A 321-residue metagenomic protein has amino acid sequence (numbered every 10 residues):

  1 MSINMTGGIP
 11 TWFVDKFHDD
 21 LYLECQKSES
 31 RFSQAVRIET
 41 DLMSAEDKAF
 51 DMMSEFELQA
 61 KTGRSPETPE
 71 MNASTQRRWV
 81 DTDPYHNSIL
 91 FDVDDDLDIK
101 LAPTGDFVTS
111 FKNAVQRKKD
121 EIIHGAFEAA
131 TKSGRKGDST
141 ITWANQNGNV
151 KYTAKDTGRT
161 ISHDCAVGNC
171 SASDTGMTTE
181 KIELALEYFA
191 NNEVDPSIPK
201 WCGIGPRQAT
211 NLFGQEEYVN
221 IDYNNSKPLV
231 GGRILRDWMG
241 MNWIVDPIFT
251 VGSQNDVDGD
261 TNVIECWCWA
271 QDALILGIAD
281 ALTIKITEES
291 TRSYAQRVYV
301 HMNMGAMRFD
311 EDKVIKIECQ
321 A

Functional and structural regions predicted by a protein language model:
M1-W79, V314-A321: N-terminal "assembly arms/tails" that initiate or stabilize quaternary assembly in self-assembling proteins
F13-S28, A185-E187, W267, D272-G277 (+1 more regions): Short, Φ-rich (hydrophobic/aromatic) sequence segments
S44-D51, E183-L276: Extended oligomerization regions of viral-like shell subunits
L58-K61, N211-G214, M307-F309: Short helix/loop capping segments that flank catalytic or ligand/cofactor-binding pockets
G63-R117: Long, hydrophobic/aromatic-enriched structural stretches that serve as scaffold segments
D95-E187, A321: Alpha-helical scaffold segments that mediate packing/assembly in large oligomeric complexes
M177, I204, S290-R292: N-terminal small/polar-rich segments of proteins
A281-A321: Extended, compositionally biased alpha-helical segments that mediate assembly or anchoring
